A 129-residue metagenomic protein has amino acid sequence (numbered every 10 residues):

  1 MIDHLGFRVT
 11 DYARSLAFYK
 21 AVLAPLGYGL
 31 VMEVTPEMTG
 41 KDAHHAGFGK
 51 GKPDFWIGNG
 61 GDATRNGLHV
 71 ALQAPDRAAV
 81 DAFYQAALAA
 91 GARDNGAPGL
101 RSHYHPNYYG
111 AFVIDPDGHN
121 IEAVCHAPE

Functional and structural regions predicted by a protein language model:
M1, A63-N66, H105: Short glycine-enriched loop/turn motifs at secondary-structure junctions
M1-L16, V70, A127-E129: N-terminal beta-strand motif that seeds the catalytic metal site of vicinal oxygen chelate
R8-K52: Core segments of cupin and vicinal oxygen chelate
T10-R14, A71-P116: Vicinal oxygen chelate
P36, G60-G61, L100, H126: Residue-level structural signal for beta-strand termini and adjacent loop
M38-A82: Long, continuous compositionally biased terminal/linker segments
I114-E129: Short, contiguous alpha-helical
